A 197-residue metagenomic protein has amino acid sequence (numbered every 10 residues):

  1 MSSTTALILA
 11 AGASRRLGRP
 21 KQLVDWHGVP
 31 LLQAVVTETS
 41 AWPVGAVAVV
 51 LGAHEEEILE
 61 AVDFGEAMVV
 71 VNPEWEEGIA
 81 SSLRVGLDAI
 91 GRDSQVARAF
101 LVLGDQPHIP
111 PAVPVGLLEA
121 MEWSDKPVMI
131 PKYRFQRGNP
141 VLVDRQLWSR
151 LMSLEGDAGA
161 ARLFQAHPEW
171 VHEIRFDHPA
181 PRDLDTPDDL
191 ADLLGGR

Functional and structural regions predicted by a protein language model:
S2, S149-R197: Conserved alpha/beta core of the MobA/IspD/sugar-nucleotide pyrophosphorylase nucleotidyltransferase superfamily
S2-R137, E169-D177: Nucleotide and nucleotide-moiety/phosphate-recognizing core
S14, V24, W148-S149, A191: Nucleotide phosphate-binding site architecture
A67, L147-W148: A broad detector of the eukaryotic-type serine/threonine protein kinase catalytic domain
V141: Phosphate/ribose-phosphate-bearing ligand recognition and processing surfaces, centered on ADP-ribose/NAD(+/P+) systems
D144: Structured alpha-helical
